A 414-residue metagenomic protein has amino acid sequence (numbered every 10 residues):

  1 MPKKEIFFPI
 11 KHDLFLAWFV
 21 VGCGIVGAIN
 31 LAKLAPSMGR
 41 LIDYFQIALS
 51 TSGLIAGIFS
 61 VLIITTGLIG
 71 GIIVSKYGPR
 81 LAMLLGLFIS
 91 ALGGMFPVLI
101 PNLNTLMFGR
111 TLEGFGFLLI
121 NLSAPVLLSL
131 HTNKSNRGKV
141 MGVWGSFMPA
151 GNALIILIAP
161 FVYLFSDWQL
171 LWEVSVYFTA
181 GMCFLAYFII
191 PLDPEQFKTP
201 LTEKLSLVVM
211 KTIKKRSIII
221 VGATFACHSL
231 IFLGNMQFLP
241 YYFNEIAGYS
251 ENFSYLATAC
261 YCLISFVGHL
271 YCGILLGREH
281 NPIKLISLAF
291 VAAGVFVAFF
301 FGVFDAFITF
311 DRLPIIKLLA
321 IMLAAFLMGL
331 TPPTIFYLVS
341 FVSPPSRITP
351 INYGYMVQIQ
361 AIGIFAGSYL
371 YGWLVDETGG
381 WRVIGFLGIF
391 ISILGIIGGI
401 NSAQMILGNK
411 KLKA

Functional and structural regions predicted by a protein language model:
P2-I10, D193-V221: Juxtamembrane intracellular "pre-TM" segments in multi-pass secondary transporters
A35, S217-A259: Extracytoplasmic gate region of multi-pass secondary transporters
T65-P101: Conserved MFS/SLC helix-loop-helix module at the cytosolic interface between two early adjacent transmembrane helices
G67-G78, H269-N281, D376: Helix-to-loop junctions at the C-terminal end of transmembrane segments in multipass secondary transporters
K76-L85, G277-A292: Cytoplasmic membrane-interface "Motif A"-like loop-to-helix N-cap segments of 12-TM Major Facilitator Superfamily
G109-F147: Cytoplasmic helix-loop-helix junction between adjacent transmembrane helices in 12-TM secondary transporters
K134, V143-I190: Helix-loop-helix hairpin linking two adjacent transmembrane segments in secondary transporters
I283-I335: C-terminal transmembrane helical hairpin of 12-TM major facilitator-type secondary transporters
